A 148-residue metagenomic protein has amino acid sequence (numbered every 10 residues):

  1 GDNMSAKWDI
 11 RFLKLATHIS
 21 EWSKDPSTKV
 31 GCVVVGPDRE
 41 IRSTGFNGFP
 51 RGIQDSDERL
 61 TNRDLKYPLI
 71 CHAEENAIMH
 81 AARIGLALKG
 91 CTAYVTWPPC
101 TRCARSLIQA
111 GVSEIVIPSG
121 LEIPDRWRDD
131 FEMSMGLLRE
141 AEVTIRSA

Functional and structural regions predicted by a protein language model:
G1-A148: Zinc-dependent deaminase catalytic domain
